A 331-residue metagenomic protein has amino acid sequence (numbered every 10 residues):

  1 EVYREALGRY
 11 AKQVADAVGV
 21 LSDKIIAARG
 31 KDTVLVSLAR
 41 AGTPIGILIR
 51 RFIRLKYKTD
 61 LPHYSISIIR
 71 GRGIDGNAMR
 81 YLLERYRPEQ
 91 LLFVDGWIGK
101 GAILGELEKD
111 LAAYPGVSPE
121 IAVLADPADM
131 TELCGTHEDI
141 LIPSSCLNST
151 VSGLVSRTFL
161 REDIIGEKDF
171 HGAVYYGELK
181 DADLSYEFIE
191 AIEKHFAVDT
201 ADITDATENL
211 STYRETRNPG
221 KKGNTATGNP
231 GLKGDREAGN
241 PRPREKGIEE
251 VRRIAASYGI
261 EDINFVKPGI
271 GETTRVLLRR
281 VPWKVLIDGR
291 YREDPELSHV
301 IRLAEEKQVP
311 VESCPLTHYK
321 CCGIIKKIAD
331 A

Functional and structural regions predicted by a protein language model:
E1-T33, R54, K58-K222, G228 (+1 more regions): Long, low-complexity, Lys/Arg-enriched
K31-I53: Membrane helical hairpin/interfacial module
